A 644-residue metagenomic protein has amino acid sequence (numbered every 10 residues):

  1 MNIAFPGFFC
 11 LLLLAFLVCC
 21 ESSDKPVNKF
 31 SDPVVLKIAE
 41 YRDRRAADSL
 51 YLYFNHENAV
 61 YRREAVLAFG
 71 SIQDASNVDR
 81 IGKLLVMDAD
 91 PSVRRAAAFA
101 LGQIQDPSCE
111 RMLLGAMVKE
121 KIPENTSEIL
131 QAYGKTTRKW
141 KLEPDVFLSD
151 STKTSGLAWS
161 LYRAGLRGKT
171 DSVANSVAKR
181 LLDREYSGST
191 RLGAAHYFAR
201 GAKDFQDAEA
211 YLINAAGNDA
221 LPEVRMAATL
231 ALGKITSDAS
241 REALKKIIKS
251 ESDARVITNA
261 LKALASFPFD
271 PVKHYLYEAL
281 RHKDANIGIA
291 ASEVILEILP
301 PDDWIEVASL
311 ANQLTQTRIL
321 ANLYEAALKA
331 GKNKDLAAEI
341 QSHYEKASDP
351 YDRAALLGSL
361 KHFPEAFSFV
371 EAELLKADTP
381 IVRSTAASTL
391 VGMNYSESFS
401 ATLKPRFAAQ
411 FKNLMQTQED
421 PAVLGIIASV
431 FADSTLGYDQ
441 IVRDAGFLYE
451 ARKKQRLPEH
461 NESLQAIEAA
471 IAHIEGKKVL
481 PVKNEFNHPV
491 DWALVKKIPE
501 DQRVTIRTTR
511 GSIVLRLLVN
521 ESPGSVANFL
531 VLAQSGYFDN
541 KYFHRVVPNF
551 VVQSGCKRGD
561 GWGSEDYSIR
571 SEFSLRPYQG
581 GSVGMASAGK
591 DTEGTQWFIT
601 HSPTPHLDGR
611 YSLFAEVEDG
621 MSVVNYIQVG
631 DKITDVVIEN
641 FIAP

Functional and structural regions predicted by a protein language model:
M1-F30: Bacterial Sec-dependent N-terminal signal peptides
C20-S22, A347-P350, A372, K376-I381 (+2 more regions): Cyclophilin-like peptidyl-prolyl cis-trans isomerases
D24-R44, V60-D74, K83, S92-D106 (+19 more regions): Structural detector for internal amphipathic alpha-helices that build alpha-solenoid repeat scaffolds
R44-A47, V78, E110, T170-N175 (+9 more regions): Core helices of alpha-solenoid repeat scaffolds
S49, Y53, E64, A68-S71 (+3 more regions): Residue-level detector of alpha-helical secondary structure
S49-E57, R80-M87, M112-E120, D145-S151 (+9 more regions): Alpha-solenoid HEAT/Armadillo-like helical repeat scaffolds in large eukaryotic proteins
S76, S108, A239, P271 (+3 more regions): Residues that form or flank phosphate/diphosphate-binding pockets in enzymes that use nucleotide phosphates
